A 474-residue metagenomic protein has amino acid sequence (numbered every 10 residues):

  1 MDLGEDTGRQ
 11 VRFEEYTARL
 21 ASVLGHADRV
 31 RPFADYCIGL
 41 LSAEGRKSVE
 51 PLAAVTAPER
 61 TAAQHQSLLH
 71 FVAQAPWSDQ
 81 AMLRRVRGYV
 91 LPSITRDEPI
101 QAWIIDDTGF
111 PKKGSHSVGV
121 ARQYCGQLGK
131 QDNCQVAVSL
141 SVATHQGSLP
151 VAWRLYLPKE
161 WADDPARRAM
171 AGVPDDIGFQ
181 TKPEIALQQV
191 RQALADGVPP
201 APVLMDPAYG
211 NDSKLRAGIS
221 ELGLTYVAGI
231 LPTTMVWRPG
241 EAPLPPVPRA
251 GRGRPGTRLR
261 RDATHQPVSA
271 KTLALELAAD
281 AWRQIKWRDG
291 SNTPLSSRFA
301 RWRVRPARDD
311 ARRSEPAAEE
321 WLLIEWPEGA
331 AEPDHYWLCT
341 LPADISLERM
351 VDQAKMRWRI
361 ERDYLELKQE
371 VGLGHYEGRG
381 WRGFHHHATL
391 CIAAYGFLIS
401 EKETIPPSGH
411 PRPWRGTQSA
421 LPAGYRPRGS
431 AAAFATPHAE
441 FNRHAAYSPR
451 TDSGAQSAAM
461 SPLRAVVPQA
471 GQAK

Functional and structural regions predicted by a protein language model:
M1-R29, L157, D164, G172-G178 (+6 more regions): A short, flexible helix-boundary coil/loop motif
D2-L204, A208-A228, M235, A242 (+4 more regions): Conserved, well-structured functional cores that handle cations and Mg-NTP chemistry
P99-I100, A137, E319-E320, P333-Y336: Short, surface-exposed beta-edge/turn micro-motifs
G109, Y209, G256-H265, I345-G378: Short amphipathic alpha-helical "interface-anchor" segments enriched in bulky aromatics
G109-F110, E328-G329, P342-D344: Short, glycine-/Ser/Thr-/acidic-enriched flexible segments
V136, R359, D363, H386-I392: Catalytic-loop motifs flanking and including active-site residues across diverse enzymes
L323-C339, M356-V371: A glycine-rich, aromatic-flanked flexible loop/lid motif
